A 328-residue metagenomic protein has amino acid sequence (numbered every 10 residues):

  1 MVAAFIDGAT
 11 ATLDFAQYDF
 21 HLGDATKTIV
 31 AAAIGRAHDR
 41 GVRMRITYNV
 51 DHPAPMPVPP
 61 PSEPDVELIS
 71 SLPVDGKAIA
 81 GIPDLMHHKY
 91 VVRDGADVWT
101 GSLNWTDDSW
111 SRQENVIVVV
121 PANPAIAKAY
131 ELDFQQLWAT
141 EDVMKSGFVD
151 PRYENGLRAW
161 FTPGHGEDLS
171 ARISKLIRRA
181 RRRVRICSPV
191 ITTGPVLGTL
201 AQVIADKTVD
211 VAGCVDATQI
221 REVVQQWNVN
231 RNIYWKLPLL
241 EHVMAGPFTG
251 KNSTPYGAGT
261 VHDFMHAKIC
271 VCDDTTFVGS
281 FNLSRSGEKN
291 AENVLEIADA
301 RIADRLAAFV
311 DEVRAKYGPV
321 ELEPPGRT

Functional and structural regions predicted by a protein language model:
M1-D7, K175: A short, well-ordered alpha-helical element
A3, A25-W99, L103-A139, D150-E154 (+6 more regions): PLD/PLD-like phosphodiesterase catalytic module centered on the HKD motif
D14-Y18: Acidic/histidine-rich, surface-exposed loop or edge segments in extracytoplasmic proteins
L22: Extracellular glycan-binding segments that recognize GlcNAc-based cell-wall polysaccharides
S146: Active-site cradle of extracellular carbohydrate-active enzymes
